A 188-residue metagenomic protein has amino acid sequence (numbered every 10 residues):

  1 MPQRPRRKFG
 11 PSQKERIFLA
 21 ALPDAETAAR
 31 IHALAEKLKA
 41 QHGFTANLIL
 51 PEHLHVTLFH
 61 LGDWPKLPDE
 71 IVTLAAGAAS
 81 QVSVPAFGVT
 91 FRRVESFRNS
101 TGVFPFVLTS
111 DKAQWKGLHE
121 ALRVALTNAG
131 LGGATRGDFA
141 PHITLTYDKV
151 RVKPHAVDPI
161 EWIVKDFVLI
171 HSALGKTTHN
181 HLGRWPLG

Functional and structural regions predicted by a protein language model:
P2-G188: Histidine-dependent nucleotide/RNA phosphoesterase domain, centered on the 2H-phosphoesterase fold with its duplicated
